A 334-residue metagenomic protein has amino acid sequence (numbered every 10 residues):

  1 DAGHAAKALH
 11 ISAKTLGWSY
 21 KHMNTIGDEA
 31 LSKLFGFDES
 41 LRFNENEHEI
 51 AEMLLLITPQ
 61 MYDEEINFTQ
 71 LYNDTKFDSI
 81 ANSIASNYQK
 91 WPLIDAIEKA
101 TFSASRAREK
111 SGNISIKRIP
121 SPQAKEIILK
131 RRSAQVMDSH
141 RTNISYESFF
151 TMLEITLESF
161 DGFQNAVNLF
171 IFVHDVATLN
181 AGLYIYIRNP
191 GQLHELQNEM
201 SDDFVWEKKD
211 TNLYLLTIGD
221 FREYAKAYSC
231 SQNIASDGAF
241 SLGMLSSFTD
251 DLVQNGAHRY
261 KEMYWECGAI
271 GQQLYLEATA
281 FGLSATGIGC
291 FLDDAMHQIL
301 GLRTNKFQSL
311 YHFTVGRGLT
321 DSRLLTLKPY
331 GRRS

Functional and structural regions predicted by a protein language model:
D1-S334: Acidic, surface-exposed loops and disordered segments
